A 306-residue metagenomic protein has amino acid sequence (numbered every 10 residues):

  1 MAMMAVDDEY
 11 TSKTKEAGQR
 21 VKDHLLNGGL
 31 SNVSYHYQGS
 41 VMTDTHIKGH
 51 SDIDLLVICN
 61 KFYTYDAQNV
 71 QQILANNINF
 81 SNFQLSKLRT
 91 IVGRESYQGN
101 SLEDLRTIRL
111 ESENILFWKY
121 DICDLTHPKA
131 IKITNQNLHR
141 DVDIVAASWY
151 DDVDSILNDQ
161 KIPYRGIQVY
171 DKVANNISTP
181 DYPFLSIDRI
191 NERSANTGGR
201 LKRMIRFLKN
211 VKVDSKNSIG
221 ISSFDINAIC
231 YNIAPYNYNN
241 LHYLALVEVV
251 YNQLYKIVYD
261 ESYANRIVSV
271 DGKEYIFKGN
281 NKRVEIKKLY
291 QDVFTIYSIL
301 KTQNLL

Functional and structural regions predicted by a protein language model:
M1-H36, S40-H50, K61-E95, L305-L306: N-terminal regions immediately upstream of nucleotidyltransferase
M4-E9, E95-N100, E192, F277-V284: Short coil/turn segments at secondary-structure junctions
K13-Q19, L88-D260, K301-N304: Catalytic cores of NTP-dependent nucleotidyl/adenyl transfer enzymes across multiple folds
R20, Y259-L306: Terminal (often C-terminal) interaction modules
V33-S34, K129-I131, I226, N265-V268: Residue-level recognition of the N-termini of beta-strands and the immediately preceding loop/turn
M42-N60, T134-V145: Histidine-centered divalent-metal-coordination microenvironment in nucleic-acid enzymes
L55, Q68-V70, D159: Residue-level signature of transmembrane alpha-helix interfaces in integral membrane proteins
